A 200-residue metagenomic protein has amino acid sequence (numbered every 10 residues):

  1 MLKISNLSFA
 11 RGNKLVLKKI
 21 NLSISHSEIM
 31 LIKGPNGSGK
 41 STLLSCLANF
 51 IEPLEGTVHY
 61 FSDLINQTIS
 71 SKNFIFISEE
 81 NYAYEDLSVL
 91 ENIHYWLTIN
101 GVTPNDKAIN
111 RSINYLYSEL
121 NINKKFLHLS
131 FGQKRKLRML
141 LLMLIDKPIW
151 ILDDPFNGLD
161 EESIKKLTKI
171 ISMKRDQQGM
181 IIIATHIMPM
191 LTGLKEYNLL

Functional and structural regions predicted by a protein language model:
M1-H26: A short, flexible loop at the N-terminus of ABC-type nucleotide-binding domains that lies
A48: Helix-to-loop junction immediately C-terminal to a conserved catalytic motif
P53-K72: Conserved ABC transporter NBD signature motif
E80, E85-T103: Q-loop/switch helix immediately C-terminal to the Walker
D106-I122: Conserved ABC ATPase "signature" region
K125-G132: Conserved ABC ATPase signature
L144-I149: A short, proline-enriched helix->beta-strand linker immediately N-terminal to the Walker B motif in ABC-type P-loop
W150-D154, L159: Catalytic Walker B motif of ABC-type/P-loop ATPase nucleotide-binding domains
